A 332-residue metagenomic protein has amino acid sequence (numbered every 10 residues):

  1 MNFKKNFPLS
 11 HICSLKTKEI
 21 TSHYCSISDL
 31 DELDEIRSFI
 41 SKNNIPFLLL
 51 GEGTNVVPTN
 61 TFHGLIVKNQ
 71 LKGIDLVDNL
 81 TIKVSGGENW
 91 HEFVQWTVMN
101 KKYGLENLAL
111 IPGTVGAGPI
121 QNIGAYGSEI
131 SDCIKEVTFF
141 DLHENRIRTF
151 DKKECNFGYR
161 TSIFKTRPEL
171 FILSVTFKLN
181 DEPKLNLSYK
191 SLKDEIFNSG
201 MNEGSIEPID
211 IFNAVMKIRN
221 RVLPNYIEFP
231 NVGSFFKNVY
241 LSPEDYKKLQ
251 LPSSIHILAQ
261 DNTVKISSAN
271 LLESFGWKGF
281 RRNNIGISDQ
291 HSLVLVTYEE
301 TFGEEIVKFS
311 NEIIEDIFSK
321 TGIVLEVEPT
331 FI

Functional and structural regions predicted by a protein language model:
M1-H143: Anion-binding (especially nucleotide phosphate/pyrophosphate-binding) glycine-rich loop and adjoining beta-alpha core
K4-K5, L9-S14, V56, I147-V296 (+2 more regions): Phosphate/pyrophosphate- and phosphate-bearing ligand-binding catalytic cores of soluble enzymes
L30, G303-V307: Non-membrane alpha-helical structural segments and their capping/turn regions in soluble enzymes
L33, W90, K265, S310-N311: Generic non-transmembrane alpha-helix signal with a bias for helix starts/N-cap capping motifs
I36-I40, S188-K193, L249, F309-I313: Short amphipathic alpha-helices in soluble, non-transmembrane regions that often serve as interface/regulatory elements
F93-V94, S268, I314: Generic structural marker for isolated residues within well-ordered, non-membrane alpha-helices of soluble domains
I317: Conserved ATP-binding N-box helix of the HATPase_c
